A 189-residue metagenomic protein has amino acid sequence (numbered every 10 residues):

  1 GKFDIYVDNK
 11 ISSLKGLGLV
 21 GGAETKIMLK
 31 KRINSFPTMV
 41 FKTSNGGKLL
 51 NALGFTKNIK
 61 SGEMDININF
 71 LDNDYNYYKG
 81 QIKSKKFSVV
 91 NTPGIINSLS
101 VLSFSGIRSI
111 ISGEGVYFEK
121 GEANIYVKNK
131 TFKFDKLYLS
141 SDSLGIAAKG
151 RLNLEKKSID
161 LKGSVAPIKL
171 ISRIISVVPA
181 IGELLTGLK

Functional and structural regions predicted by a protein language model:
G1-K120, N124-F132, L144-K189: Membrane-proximal interfacial segments on either side of biological membranes
Y138-S140: Short, glycine-rich nucleotide/cofactor-binding loops
